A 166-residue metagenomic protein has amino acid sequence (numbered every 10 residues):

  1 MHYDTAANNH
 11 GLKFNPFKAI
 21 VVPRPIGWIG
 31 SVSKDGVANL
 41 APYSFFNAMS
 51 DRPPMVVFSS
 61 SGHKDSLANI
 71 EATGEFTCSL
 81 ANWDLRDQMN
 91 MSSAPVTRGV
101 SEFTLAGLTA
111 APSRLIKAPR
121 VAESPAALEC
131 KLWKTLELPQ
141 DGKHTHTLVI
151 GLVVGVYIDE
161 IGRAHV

Functional and structural regions predicted by a protein language model:
M1-N39, N47-H165: Active-site-proximal mixed secondary-structure blocks
Y43: Conserved Motif II region of HX4D acyltransferases
